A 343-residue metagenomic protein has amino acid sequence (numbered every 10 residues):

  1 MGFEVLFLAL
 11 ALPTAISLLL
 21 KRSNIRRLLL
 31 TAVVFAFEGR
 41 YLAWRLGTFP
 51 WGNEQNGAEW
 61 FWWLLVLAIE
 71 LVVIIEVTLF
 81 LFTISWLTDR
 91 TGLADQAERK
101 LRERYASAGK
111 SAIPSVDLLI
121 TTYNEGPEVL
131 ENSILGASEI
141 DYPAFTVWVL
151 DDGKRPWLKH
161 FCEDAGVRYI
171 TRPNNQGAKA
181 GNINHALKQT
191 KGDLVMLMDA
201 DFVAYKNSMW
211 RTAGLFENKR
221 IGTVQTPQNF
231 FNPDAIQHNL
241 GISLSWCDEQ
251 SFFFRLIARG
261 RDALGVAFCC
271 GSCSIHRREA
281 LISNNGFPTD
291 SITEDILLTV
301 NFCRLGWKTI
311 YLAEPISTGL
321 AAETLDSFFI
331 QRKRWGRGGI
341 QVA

Functional and structural regions predicted by a protein language model:
M1-K110, C162: N-terminal membrane-anchoring/stem segments of glycan-assembly enzymes
T83, L87, I170-L194, K206-I292 (+3 more regions): Long helical/loop segments within the catalytic core of UDP-sugar-dependent glycosyltransferases, especially the large
P114-D117, T146, I282, L297: Cell-envelope/extracellular polymer assembly enzymes that use nucleotide-activated donors
D117-E125, I140, L215: A conserved hydrophobic helix/loop-capping motif in glycosyltransferases and polysaccharide synthases
I134-A144: Short, acidic, metal-binding catalytic loop of nucleotide-sugar glycosyltransferases
D151-L158, N174-N175: A conserved acidic beta->alpha catalytic loop
D290, T299-T318: Catalytic donor-sugar/metal-binding loop of nucleotide-sugar-dependent glycosyltransferases
